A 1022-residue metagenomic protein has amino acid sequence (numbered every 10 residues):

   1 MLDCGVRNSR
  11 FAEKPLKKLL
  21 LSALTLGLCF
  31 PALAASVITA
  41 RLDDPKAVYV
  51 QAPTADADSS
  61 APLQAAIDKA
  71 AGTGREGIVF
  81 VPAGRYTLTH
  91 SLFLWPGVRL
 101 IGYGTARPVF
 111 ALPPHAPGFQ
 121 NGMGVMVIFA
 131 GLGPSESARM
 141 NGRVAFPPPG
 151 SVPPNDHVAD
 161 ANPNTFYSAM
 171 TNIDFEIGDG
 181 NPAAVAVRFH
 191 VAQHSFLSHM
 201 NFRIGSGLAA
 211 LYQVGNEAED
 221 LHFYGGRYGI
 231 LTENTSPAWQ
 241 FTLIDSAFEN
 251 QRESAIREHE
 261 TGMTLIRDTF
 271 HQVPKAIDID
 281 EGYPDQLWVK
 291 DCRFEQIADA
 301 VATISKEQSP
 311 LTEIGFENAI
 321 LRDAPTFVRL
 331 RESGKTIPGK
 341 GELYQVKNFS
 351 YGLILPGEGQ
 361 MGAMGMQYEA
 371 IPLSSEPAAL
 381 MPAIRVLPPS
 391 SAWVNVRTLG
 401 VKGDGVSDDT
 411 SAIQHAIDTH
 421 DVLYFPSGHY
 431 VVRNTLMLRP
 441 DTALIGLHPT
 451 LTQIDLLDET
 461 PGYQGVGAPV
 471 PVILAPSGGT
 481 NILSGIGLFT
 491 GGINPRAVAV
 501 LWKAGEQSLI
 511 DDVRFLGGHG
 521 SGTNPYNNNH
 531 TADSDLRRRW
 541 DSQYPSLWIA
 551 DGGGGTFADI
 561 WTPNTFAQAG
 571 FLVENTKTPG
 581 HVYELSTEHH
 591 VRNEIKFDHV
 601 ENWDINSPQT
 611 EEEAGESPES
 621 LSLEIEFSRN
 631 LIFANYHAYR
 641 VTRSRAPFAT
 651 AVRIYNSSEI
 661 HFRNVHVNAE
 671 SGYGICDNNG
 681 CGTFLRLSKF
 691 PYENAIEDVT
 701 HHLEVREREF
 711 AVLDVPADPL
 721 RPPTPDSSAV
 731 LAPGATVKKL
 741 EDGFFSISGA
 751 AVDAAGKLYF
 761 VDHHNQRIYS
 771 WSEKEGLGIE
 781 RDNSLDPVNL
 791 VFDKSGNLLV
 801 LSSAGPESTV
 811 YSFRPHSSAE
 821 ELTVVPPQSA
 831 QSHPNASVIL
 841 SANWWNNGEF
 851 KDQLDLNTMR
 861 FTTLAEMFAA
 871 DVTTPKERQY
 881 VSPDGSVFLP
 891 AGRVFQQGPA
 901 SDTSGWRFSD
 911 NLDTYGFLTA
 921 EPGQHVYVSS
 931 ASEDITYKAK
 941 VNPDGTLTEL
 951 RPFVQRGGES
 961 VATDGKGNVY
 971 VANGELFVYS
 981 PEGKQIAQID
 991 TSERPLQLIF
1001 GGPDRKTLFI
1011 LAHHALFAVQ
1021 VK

Functional and structural regions predicted by a protein language model:
D3-C4, R10, L16-P82, L88-T89 (+15 more regions): Extracellular "leader-to-stem" segments immediately downstream of a signal peptide or signal-anchor in secreted/lumenal
I78-R85, Y424-H429, R433-T435, L444-L447: Conserved metal-binding segment of the jelly-roll/cupin
T87-T89, V431-N434, R439, D604 (+1 more regions): Flexible loop/turn segments at secondary-structure boundaries
V98-R99, Y103, R433-L447, N593: Classical protein tyrosine phosphatase
A106, Q193, G226, R252 (+17 more regions): A generic "binding-loop/recognition-motif" signal
Y424, V573, H581-K596, A651: C-terminal, well-structured subdomains that either form a transmembrane helix-short loop-helix hairpin in multi-pass
D604-N606, T610-E613, E619-A634, V641 (+1 more regions): Long, distal/terminal scaffolding or interaction modules with repetitive or compositionally biased sequence
A717-K1022: Sequence-structural signature of mature extracellular/luminal beta-sheet repeat domains, prominently beta-propellers
